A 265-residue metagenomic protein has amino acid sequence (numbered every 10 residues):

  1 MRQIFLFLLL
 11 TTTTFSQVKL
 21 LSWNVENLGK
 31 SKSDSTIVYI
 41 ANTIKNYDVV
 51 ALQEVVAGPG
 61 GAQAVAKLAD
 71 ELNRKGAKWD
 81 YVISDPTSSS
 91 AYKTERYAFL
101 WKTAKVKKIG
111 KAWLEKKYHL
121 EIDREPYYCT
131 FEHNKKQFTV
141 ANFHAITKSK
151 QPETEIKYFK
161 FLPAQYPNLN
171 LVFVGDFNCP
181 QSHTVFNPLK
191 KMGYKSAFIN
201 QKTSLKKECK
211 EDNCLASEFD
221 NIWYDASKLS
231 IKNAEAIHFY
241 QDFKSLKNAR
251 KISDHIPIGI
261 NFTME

Functional and structural regions predicted by a protein language model:
Q3-T14: Sec-dependent N-terminal signal peptides
T14-Y97, E153, K157, A216 (+4 more regions): N-terminal, active-site-proximal structural segment of metallo-dependent hydrolase catalytic domains
S16-L20, T103-K107, E121-N142, F262-E265: Beta-strand-turn-beta hairpins that frame and shape the catalytic cleft of phosphate-ester-processing enzymes
V25-K30, V55-P59, P86-A91, K105-V106 (+7 more regions): Solvent-exposed loop/turn segments at secondary-structure junctions within structured extracellular/periplasmic domains
A51-Q53, V82-D85, V172-D176, S196-Q201: Active-site neighborhood of phospho(di)ester-bond hydrolases with catalytic His/Asp-centered motifs
G58, A164-N170, C179-E265: Metal-dependent phosphoester-hydrolase catalytic domains
E71, A91-I109, E132, L215-K232 (+1 more regions): Conserved beta strand-loop-helix elements of the APE1-like EEP
Y127, F131-F198: Extracytoplasmic, non-cytosolic globular domains
